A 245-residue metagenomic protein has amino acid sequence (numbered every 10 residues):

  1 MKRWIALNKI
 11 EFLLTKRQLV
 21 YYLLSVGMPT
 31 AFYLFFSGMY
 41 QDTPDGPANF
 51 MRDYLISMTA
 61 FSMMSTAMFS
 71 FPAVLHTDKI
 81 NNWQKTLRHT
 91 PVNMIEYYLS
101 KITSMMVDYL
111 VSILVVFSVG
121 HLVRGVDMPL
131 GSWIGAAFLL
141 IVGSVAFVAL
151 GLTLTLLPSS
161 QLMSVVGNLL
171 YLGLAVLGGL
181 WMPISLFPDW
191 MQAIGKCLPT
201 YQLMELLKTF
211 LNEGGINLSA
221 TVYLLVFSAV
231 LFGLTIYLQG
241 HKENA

Functional and structural regions predicted by a protein language model:
W4-K16, L206-L207: A short amphipathic helical element positioned immediately N-terminal to and/or at the very start of a transmembrane
L14, G46-A48, D127, G178-L231 (+1 more regions): Membrane-interfacial helix-loop-helix junctions in multi-pass membrane proteins
L14-D42, M51-S70, L110-V111, N168-A175 (+1 more regions): Hydrophobic alpha-helical transmembrane segments of multi-pass membrane transport/permease proteins
A31, M51-L122, L169: Hydrophobic alpha-helical transmembrane segments of multi-pass membrane transport proteins
F35-Y40, T155-C197, Y201: Transmembrane helix segments
F36-D45, S65, G120-M128, L156-S159 (+3 more regions): Short helix-capping/hinge motifs at transmembrane helix termini and TM-loop junctions
P44-V74, L139-L152, L156: Hydrophobic alpha-helical transmembrane segments of membrane proteins
M94, I102-V166, G215-L225, V230-I236: Alpha-helical transmembrane segments and their short interhelical loops
